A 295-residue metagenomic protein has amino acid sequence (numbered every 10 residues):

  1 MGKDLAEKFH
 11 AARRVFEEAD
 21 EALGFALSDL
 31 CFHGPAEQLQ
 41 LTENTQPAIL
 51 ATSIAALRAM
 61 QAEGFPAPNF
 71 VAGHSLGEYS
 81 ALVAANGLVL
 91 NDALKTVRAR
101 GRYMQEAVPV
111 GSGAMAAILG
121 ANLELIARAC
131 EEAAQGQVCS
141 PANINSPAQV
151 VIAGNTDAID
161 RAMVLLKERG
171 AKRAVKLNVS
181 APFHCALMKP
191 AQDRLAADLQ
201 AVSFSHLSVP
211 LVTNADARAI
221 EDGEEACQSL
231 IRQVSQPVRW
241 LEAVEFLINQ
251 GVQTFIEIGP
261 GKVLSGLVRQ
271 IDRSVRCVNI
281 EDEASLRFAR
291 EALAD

Functional and structural regions predicted by a protein language model:
M1-L125, L177, T254-R287: FabD-like malonyl-/acyl-CoA
A6-E7, E132-A134, K167-R169, S265 (+2 more regions): Short, solvent-exposed amphipathic alpha-helical segments in soluble enzyme and RNA/protein-processing domains
E21-F25, P35, A85-P237: Alpha/beta catalytic cores of group-transfer enzymes, especially the acyltransferase/condensing modules of polyketide
Q61, K167, I248-G251: Non-catalytic positions within long, well-ordered alpha-helices that form the structural scaffold/packing of enzyme
A158-I159, D198, I220, G251 (+2 more regions): NAD(P)-dependent dehydrogenase/reductase Rossmann-like domain
V212, I231, V244-I248, S265 (+1 more regions): Generic hydrophobic alpha-helical scaffold/packing signal
S235-V252: A short, acidic, amphipathic alpha-helical segment used as a generic capping/interface helix at domain edges
